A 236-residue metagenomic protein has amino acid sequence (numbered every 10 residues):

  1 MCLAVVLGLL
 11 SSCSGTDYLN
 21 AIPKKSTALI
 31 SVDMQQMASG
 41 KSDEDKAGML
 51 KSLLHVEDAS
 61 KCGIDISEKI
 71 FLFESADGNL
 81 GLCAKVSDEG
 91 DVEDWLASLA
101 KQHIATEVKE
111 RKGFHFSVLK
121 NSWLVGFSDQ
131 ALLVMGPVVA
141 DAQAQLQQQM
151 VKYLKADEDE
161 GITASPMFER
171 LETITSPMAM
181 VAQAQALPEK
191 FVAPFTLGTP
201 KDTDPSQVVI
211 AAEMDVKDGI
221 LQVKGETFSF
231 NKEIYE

Functional and structural regions predicted by a protein language model:
M1-A4: Sec-dependent signal peptide recognition, specifically the positively charged N-region followed immediately by
L9-S12: C-terminal motif of bacterial Sec signal peptides marking the signal peptidase cleavage site
S14-N20: Bacterial lipoprotein signal-peptidase II cleavage site
N20-K41: Post-signal peptide N-terminal segment of mature Sec-exported envelope proteins
I30, C62-F168: Single conserved position on a long alpha-helix in the C-terminal lobe of the eukaryotic protein kinase
S42-F71: N-terminal, post-signal-peptide region of Sec/Tat-exported proteins
D43, A142-Q148, A156, I220 (+1 more regions): Extended macromolecule-engaging scaffold surfaces, prototypically the DNA polymerase sliding clamp/PCNA/9-1-1 ring
D157-E236: Leucine-rich, highly hydrophobic segment in Treponema pallidum outer-membrane-associated proteins
